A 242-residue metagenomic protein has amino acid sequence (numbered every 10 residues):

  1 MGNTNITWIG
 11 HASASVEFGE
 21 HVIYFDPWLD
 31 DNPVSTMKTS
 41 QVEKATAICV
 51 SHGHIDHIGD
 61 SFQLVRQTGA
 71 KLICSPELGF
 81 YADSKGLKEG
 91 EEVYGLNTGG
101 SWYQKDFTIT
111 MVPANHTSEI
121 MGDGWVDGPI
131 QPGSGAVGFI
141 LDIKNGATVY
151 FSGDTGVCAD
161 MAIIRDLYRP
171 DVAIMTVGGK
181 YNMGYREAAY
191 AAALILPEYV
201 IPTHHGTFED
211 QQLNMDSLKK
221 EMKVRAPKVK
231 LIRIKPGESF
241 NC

Functional and structural regions predicted by a protein language model:
M1-T4, E17-I23, S101-T110, D142-V149 (+1 more regions): Beta-strand-turn-beta hairpins that frame and shape the catalytic cleft of phosphate-ester-processing enzymes
M1-V22, L29-P33, N115-H116, S217-K220 (+1 more regions): Zn-dependent metallo-beta-lactamase
S13-H54, G59-R66, S118-P132, T155-L167: Pre-active-site segment of Zn-dependent metallo-hydrolases
Y24-D26, A45-G53, I73-P76, V149-T155 (+3 more regions): Active-site neighborhood of phospho(di)ester-bond hydrolases with catalytic His/Asp-centered motifs
D31-N32, H54-G59, G79-A82, G100-W102 (+5 more regions): Active-site environment of divalent metal-dependent phosphoester hydrolases
M37-W102, F107-G122: Active-site HxH/HxHxD metal-binding segment of metal-dependent hydrolases
K71, D83-S101, A189, A193-C242: Binuclear metal-ion centers of metallo-dependent hydrolases, dominated by the metallo-beta-lactamase
D127-A193: Active-site-proximal loop/helix segments of hydrolase catalytic cores
